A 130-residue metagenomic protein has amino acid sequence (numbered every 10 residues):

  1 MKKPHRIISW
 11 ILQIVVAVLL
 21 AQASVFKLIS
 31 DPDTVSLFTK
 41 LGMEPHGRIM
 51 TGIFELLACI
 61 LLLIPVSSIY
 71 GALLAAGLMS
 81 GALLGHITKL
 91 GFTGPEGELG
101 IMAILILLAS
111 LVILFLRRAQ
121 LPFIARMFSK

Functional and structural regions predicted by a protein language model:
M1-H5, D31, K40, E44 (+2 more regions): Short, structured coil/loop segments at alpha-helix boundaries
M1-Q22, V66-K130: Extended, low-polarity transmembrane helix blocks
K3, V16-A17, S36, G52 (+1 more regions): Generic signal for short, ordered secondary-structure residues within or immediately flanking folded domains
V18, Q22-I49: Solvent-exposed, well-ordered loop and adjacent helix/strand elements within mature globular domains that form
Q22, M43-I60, A76-G77, L108: Core segments of alpha-helical transmembrane spans in multipass integral membrane proteins
K27, S36, L56-A58, I69 (+2 more regions): Hydrophobic alpha-helical segments
